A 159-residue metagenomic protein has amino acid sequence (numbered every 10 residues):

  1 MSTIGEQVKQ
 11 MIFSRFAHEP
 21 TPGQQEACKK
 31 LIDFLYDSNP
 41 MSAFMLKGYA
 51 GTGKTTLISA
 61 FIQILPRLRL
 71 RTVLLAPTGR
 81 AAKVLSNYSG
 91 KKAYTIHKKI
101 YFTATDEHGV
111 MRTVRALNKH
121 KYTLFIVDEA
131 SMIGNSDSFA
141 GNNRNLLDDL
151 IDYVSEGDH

Functional and structural regions predicted by a protein language model:
M1-H159: Conserved ATP-binding/catalytic motifs of P-loop helicase motor domains
